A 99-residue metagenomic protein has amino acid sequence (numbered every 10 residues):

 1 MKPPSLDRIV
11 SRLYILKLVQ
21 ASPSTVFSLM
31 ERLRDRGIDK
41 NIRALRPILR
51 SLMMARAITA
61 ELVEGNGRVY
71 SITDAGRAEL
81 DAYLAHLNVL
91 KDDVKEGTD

Functional and structural regions predicted by a protein language model:
M1-S5, H86-V89: Mobile, glycine- and charge-enriched loop segments and immediately flanking short secondary-structure elements within
K2-A44: N-terminal helix-turn-helix DNA-binding core of bacterial DNA-binding proteins
R34, I48, G67: Positions that flank functional sites
L45, E64-G65: Proline- and acidic/polar-enriched loop/turn elements at helix boundaries
P47, S51-A55: Basic amphipathic alpha-helical segments that dock to polyanions
M54-E64, S71: Beta-hairpin "wing" of winged helix-turn-helix
G65-Y83: Basic, amphipathic "hinge/linker" alpha-helix immediately C-terminal to the N-terminal HTH DNA-binding motif
R77-D99: Amphipathic alpha-helical dimerization/coiled-coil segments that flank or bridge DNA-binding/regulatory modules
